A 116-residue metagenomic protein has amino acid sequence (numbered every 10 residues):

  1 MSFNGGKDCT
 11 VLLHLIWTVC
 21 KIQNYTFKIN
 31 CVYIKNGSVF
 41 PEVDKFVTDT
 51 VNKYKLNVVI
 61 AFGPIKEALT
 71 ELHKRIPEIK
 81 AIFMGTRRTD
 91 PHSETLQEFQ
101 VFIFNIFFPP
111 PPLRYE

Functional and structural regions predicted by a protein language model:
M1-E116: ATP-dependent adenylation/nucleotidyltransferase module used to activate substrates
